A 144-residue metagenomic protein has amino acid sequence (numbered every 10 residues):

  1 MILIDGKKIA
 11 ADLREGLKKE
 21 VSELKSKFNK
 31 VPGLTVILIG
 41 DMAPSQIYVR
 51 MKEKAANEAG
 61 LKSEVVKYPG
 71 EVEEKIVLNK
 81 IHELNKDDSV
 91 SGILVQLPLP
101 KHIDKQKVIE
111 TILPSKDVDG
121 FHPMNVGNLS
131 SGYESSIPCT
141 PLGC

Functional and structural regions predicted by a protein language model:
M1-F28: Positively charged, low-complexity intrinsically disordered leader regions
V31-D41: Short beta-strand segments enriched in small/hydrophobic residues
L34, A56-G70: Short beta-strand elements in bilobed, periplasmic/extracellular small-molecule ligand-binding domains
I39-K54, S135-G143: Glycine-rich phosphate/diphosphate-binding loop of Rossmann-like nucleotide-binding domains
E58-G60, E83-N85, I112-S115: Non-catalytic terminal and connector segments of soluble metabolic enzymes
I76-D88: Short, well-structured alpha-helical segments in soluble
V95-G143: Anion-binding alpha/beta catalytic cores of soluble intermediary-metabolism enzymes, centered on
